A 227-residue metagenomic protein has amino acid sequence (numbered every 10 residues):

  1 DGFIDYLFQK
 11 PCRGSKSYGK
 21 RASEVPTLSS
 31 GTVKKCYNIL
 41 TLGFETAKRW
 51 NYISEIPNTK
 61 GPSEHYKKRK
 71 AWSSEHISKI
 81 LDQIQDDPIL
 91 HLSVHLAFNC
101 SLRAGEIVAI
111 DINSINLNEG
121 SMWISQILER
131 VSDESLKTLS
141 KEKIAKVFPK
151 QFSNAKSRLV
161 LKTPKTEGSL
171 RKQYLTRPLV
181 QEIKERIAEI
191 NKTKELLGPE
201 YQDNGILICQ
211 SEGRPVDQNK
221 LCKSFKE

Functional and structural regions predicted by a protein language model:
Q9, S74, D82, A109 (+1 more regions): Phosphate-coordinating loops and pocket residues in cytosolic domains that bind phosphorylated ligands
Q9-T59, R103: N-terminal DNA-binding recognition helix of tyrosine site-specific recombinases/integrases
P11-Y18, P26, D82, D86-L90 (+4 more regions): Short, basic (Lys/Arg/His-rich) helix/loop patches that form interaction surfaces in the mid-to-C-terminal regions
G31, R49, H95, N99 (+2 more regions): C-terminal catalytic core of tyrosine-transesterase DNA break-rejoin enzymes
T32, C36-I39, S73, I89-L90 (+2 more regions): Hydrophobic (often cysteine-bearing) scaffold residues that line and stabilize catalytic clefts of nucleotide/cofactor
N38-E45, H91-G105, S121-M122: Short pre-functional
R49-L81, C209-E212: Flexible interdomain linker/hinge and immediately adjacent N-terminus of the catalytic tyrosine-recombinase domain
H76, I110-K192, Q202: Conserved tyrosine-mediated DNA breakage-rejoining catalytic core shared by Y-recombinases
